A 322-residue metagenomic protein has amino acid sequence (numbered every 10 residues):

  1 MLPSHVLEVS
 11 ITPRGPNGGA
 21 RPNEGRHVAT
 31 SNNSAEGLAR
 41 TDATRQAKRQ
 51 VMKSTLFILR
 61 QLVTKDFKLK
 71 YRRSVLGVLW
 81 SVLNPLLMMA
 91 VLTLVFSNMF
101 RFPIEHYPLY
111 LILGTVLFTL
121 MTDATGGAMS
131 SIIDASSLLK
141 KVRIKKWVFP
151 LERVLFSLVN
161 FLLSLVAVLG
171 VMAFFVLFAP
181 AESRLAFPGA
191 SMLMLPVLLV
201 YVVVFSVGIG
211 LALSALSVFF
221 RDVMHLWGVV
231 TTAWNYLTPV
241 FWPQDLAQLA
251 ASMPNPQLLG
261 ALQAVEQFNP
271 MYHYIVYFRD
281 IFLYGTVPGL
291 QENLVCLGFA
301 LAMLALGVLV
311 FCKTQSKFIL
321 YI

Functional and structural regions predicted by a protein language model:
L2-G19, N23-I322: Hydrophobic transmembrane alpha-helices and immediately adjacent juxtamembrane helices of multi-pass inner-membrane
